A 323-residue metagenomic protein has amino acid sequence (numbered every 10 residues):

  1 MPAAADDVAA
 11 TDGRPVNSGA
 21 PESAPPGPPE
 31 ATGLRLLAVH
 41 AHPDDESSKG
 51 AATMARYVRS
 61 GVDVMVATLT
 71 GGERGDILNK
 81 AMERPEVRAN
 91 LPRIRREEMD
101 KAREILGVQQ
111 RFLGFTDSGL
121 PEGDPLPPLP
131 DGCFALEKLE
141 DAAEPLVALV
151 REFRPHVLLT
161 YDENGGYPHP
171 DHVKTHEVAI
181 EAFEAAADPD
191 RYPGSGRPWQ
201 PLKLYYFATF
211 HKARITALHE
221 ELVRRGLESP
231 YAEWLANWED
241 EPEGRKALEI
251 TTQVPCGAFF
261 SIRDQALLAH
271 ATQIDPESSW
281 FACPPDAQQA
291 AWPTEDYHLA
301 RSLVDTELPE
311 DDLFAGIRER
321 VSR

Functional and structural regions predicted by a protein language model:
M1-T32, D188-R323: C-terminal accessory domains and tails appended to enzymatic cores
P2-F153, E181, H298-L299, T306-P309: Active-site rim/loop-helix segments in enzyme catalytic domains that contact anionic ligands
E46, E73-D76, E163-P170, K212-R214: Active-site environment of divalent metal-dependent phosphoester hydrolases
V64, H156, W199-K203: Residue-level recognition of the N-termini of beta-strands and the immediately preceding loop/turn
A81-R84, T175, H219-V223: Short secondary-structure boundary/capping segments
L113-T116, T160-N164, P170, Y206-T209: Short, well-ordered beta-to-alpha junction loops that form the rim of enzyme active sites and present histidine/acidic
E137, Y167-D188: A mobile, often basic/glycine-rich helix-loop segment that functions as the active-site lid/recognition loop
A142, L146-N164, H172-T175: Proline-aspartate-enriched helix->loop->beta-strand connector
